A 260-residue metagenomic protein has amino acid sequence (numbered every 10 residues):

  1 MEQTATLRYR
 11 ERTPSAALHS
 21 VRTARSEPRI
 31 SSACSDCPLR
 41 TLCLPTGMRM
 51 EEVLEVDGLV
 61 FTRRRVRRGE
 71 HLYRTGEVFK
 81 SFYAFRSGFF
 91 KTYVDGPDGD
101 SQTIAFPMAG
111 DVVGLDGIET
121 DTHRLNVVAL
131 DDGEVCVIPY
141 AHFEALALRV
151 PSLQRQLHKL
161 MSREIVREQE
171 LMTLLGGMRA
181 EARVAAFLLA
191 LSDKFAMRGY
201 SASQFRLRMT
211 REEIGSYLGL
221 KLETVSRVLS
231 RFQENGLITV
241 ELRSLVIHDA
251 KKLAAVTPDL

Functional and structural regions predicted by a protein language model:
E2-R68, V112-V113, G117-E119: Cyclic nucleotide-binding regulatory module and flanking cytosolic helices
R63, F106, V137, R208 (+1 more regions): Short aromatic/basic micro-patch
G69, K80-Y93, M108-G110: Glycine- and acidic-residue-biased ligand/ion/polar-headgroup-sensing regions
L72-E77: Short phosphate-coordinating micro-motif centered on Lys-Gly-acidic
F90-Q102: A short beta-strand-loop-beta hairpin characteristic of the jelly-roll/cupin
T103-E170: Cyclic-nucleotide recognition modules
L148-K221: Polybasic "coupling" helices that flank or enter modular domains
D193-L260: Phosphate-/nucleic-acid-contacting segments
